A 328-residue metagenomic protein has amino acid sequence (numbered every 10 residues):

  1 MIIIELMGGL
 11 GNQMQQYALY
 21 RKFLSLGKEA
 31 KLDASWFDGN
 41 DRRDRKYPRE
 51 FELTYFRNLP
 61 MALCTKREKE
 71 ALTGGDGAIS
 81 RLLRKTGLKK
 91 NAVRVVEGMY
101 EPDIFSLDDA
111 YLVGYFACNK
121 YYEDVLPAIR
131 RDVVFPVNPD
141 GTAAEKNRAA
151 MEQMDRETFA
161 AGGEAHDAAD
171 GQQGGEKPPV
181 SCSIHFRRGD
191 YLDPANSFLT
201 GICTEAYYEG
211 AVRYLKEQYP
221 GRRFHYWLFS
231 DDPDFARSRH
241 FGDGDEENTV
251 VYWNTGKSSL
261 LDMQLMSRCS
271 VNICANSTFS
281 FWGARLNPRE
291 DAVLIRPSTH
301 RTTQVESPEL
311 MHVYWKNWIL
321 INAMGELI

Functional and structural regions predicted by a protein language model:
M1-D41: N-terminal pre-catalytic "stem/leader" segment of glycosyltransferase-like enzymes
M1-L6, K31-L32, P179-D190, W227-L228: Short hydrophobic beta-strand segments
L10, Q218-R296, R301-V305, L310: Donor-binding and catalytic core of enzymes assembling or modifying cell-surface/extracellular glycoconjugates
M14-R21, A206, L260, S277-F281: A structural signal for well-ordered alpha-helical segments within the folded catalytic domains of diverse enzymes
Q15, D41-R45, A195-N196, A236-H240 (+1 more regions): A short acidic (Asp/Glu
D41-R223, Y314, I328: Secretory-pathway luminal glycosyltransferase catalytic domains
P60, G74, Y208-E209, K216-Q218 (+3 more regions): Cysteine-nucleophile amide-bond enzymes
K66, T302-I328: Leloir-type glycosyltransferase catalytic cores
